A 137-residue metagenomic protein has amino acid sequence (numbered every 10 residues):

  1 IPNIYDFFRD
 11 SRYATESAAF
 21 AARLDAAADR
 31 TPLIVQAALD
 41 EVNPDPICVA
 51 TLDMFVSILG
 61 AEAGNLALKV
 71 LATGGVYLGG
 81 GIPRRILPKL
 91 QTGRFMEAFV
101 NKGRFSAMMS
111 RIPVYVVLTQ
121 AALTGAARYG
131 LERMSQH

Functional and structural regions predicted by a protein language model:
P2-H137: ATP-binding/phosphotransfer module of carbohydrate and carboxylate kinases, centering on a glycine-rich
